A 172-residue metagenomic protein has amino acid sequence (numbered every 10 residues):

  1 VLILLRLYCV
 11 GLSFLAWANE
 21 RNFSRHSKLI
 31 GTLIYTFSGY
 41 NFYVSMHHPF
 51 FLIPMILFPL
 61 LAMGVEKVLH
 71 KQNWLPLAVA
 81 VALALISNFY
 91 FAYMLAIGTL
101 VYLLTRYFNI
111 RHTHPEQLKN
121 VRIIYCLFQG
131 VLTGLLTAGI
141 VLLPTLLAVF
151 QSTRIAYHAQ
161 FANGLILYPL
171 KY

Functional and structural regions predicted by a protein language model:
L2-S13, P54-L57: Transmembrane alpha-helices of multi-pass, membrane-embedded glycan-processing enzymes that use lipid-linked
L15-F37: Transmembrane-helix signature of polytopic, membrane-embedded enzymes that assemble or transfer cell-envelope glycans
I30-F42, V79-A84: Short aromatic/hydrophobic helix-turn
S45-F51: Short acidic/glycine- and proline-prone juxtamembrane loop motifs at membrane-interface regions of multi-pass membrane
L61-P76, Y107-T113: Membrane-interface transmembrane helices that cradle and orient dolichyl/undecaprenyl
L75-F89, T133-L136: Membrane-interface alpha helices of multi-pass inner-membrane proteins
L95-L135, P144-T145: Perimembrane helix-loop-helix junctions
V131-Y172: Periplasmic/ER-lumenal interhelical loops and adjacent helix-loop junctions in multi-pass membrane proteins
